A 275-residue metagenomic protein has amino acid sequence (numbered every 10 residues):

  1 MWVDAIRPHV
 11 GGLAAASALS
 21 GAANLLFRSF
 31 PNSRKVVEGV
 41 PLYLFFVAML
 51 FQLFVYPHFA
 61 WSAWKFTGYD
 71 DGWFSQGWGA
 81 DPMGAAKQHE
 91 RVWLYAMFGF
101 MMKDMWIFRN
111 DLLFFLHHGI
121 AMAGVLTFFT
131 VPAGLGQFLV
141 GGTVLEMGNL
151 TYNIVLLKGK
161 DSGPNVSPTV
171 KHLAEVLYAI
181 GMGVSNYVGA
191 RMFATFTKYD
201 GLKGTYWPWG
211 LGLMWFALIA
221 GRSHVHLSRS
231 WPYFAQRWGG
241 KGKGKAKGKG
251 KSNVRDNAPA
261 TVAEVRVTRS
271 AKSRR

Functional and structural regions predicted by a protein language model:
M1-V144, K158-G244, N253-N257, R274-R275: Membrane-helix and juxtamembrane interface regions of eukaryotic multi-pass membrane proteins
T143-V144, G148-N153: Functional transmembrane alpha-helices
V254, V262-V267: Short hydrophobic transmembrane-like helices used for membrane targeting/insertion
R266-R274: Arg/Lys-rich low-complexity patches in intrinsically disordered regions that function as generic
